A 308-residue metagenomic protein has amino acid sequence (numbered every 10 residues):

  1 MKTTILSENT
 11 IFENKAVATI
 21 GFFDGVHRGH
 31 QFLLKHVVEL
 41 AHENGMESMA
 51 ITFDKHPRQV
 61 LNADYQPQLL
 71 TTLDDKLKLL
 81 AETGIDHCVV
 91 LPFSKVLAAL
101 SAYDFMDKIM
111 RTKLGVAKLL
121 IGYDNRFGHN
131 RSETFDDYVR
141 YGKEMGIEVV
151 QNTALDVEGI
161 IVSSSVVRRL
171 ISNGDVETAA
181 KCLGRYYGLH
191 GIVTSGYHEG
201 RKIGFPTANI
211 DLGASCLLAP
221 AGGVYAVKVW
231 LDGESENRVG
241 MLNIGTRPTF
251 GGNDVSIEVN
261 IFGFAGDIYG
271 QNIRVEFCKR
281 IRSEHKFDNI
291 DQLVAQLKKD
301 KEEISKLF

Functional and structural regions predicted by a protein language model:
T4-L6, C88-V90, E148-N152: General small-molecule cofactor/ligand-binding pocket signal
S7-T72: N-terminal catalytic cores of NTP/NDP-binding nucleotidyl/phosphoryl-transfer enzymes
N9-E13, K95-A98, D156-I160: A short acidic, often aromatic-flanked loop/helix-cap motif at beta-alpha or helix-coil junctions that lines enzyme
H27, L80, L119, A179 (+2 more regions): Residue-level signal for inorganic ion chemistry
Q59-M145: N-terminal Rossmann-like or analogous alpha/beta NTP/dinucleotide-binding catalytic cores that position adenine
G142-N243: Glycine-rich, Lys/Arg-enriched anion-binding loops that position phosphate/diphosphate groups for phosphoryl
G196-F308: Phosphate/ribose-recognition catalytic cores of enzymes acting on nucleotide-derived substrates
